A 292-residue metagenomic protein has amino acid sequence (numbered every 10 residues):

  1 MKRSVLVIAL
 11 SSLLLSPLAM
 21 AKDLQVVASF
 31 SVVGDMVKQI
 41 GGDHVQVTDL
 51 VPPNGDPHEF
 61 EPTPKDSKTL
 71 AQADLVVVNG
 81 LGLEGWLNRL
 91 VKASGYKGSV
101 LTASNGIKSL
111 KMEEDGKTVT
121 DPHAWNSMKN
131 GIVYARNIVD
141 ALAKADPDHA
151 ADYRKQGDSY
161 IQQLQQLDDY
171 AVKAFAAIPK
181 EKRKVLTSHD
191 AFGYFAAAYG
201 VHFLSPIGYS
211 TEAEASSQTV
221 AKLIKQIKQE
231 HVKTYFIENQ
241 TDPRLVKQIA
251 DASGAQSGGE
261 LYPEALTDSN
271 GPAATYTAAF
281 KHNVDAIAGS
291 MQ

Functional and structural regions predicted by a protein language model:
M1, A21-K22: Absolute protein N-terminus
M1-V7: Bacterial N-terminal signal peptides that target proteins for export
I8-A9, A19: Cleavable N-terminal signal peptides
K22-Q292: Extracytoplasmic metal-acquisition and chelation regions
